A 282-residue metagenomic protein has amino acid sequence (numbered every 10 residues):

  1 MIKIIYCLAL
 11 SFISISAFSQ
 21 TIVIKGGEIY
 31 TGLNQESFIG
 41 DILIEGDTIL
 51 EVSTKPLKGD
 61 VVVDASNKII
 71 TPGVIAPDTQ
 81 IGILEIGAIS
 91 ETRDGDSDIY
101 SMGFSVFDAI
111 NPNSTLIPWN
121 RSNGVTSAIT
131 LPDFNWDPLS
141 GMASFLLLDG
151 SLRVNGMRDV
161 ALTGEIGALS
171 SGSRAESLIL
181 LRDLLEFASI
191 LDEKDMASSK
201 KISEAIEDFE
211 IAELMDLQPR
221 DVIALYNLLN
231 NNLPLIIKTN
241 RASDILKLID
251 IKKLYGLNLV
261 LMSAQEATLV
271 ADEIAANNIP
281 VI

Functional and structural regions predicted by a protein language model:
M1-L10: Sec-dependent signal peptide recognition, specifically the positively charged N-region followed immediately by
S14-S16: N-terminal signal peptide c-region/cleavage motif recognized by signal peptidases
I22-I24, L57-F107, S114, S122: Replace "His-x-His-based motif
I29, L33-T71: Histidine-rich, glycine-flanked metal-binding segment
G87-A109, E204-I206, I211-M215, N278-V281: Active-site gating loops and adjacent loop-to-helix segments of metal-dependent hydrolytic enzymes
R121-V260: Polyanionic/metal-chelating signatures
S243-L246, K253-I282: Extended hydrophobic/aromatic segments used for targeting, binding, or gating
